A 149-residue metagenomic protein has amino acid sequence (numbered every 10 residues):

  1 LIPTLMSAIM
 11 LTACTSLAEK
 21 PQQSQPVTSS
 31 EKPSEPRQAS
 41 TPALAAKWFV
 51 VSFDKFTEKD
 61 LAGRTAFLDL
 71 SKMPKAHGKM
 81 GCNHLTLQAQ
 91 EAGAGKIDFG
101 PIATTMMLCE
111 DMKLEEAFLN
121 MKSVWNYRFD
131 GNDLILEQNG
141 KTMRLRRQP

Functional and structural regions predicted by a protein language model:
I2-P3, H77: Generic detector of short alpha-helix boundary/capping microenvironments and adjacent low-complexity segments
P3-T12: Bacterial N-terminal signal peptides
C14-P149: Lipid interaction determinants
